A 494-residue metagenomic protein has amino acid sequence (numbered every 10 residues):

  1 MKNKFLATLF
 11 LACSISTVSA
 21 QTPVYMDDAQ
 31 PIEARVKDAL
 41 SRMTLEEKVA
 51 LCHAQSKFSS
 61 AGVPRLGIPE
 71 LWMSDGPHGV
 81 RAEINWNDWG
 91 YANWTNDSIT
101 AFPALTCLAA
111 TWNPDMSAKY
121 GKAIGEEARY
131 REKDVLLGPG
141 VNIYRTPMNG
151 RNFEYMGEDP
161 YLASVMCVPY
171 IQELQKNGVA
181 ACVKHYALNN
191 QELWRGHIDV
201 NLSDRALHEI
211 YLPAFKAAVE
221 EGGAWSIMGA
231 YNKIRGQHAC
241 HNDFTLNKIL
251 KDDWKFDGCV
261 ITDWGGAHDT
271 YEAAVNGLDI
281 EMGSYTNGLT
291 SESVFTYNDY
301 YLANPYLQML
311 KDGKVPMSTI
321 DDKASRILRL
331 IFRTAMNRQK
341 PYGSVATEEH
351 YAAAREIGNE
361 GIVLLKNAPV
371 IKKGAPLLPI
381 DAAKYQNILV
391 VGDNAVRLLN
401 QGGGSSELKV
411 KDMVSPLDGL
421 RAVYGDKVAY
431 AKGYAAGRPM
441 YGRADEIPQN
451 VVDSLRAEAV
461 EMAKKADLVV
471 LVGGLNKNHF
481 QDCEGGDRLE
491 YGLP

Functional and structural regions predicted by a protein language model:
M1-P23: Bacterial Sec-dependent N-terminal signal peptides
A20-P494: Glycoside hydrolase catalytic-domain context in secreted enzymes
